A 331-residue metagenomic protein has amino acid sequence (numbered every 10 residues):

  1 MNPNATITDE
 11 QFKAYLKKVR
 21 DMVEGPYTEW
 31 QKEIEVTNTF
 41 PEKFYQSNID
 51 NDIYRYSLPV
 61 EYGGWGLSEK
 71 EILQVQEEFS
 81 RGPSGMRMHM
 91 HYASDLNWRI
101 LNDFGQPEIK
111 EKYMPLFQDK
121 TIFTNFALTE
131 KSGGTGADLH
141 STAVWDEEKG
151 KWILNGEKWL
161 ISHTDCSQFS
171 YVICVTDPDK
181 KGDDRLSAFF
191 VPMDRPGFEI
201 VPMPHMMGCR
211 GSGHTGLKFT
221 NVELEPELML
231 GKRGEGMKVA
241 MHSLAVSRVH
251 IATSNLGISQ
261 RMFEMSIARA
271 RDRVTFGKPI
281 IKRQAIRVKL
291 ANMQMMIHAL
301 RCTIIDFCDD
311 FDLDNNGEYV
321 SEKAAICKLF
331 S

Functional and structural regions predicted by a protein language model:
M1-G82, Y92, F104-I109, L116-K120 (+3 more regions): Alpha-helical interface subdomain recognition
L67, T135-D138, H163-Q168, G182-R185 (+1 more regions): Short glycine/proline-enriched turns and hinge-like loops at secondary-structure junctions
D119-L128: A short, Trp-centered hydrophobic/proline-enriched beta-strand micro-motif
G134-N155: Cytochrome P450 C-terminal beta-domain/meander region
D138-H140, V144, P196-E225: Flexible, small-/acidic-enriched active-site or ligand-binding loops
K151-I200: A short core secondary-structure module
W159-T164, C209, V246-H250: Glycine-rich phosphate/pyrophosphate-binding beta-alpha loops
T215-H242: A short, charged helix-loop
